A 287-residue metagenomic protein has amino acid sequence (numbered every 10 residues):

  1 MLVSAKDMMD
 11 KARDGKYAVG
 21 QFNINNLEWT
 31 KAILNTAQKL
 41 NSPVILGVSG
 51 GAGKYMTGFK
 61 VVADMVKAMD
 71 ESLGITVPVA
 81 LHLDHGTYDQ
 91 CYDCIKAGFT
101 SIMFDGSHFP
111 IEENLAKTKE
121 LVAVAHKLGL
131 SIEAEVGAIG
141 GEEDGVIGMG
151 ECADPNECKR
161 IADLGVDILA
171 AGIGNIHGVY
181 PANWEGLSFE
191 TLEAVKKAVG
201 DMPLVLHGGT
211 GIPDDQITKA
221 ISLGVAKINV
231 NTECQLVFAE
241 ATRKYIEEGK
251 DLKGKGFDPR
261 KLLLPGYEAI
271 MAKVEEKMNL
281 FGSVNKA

Functional and structural regions predicted by a protein language model:
V3-K11, G15, N26-A52, T57-T76 (+6 more regions): Alpha/beta enzyme core
L83-G86, A272: A short, hydrophobic secondary-structure junction motif
L206-G208: Thr-Gly-centered strand-to-loop micro-motif
I246-A287: Extended, intrinsically disordered, low-complexity segments
